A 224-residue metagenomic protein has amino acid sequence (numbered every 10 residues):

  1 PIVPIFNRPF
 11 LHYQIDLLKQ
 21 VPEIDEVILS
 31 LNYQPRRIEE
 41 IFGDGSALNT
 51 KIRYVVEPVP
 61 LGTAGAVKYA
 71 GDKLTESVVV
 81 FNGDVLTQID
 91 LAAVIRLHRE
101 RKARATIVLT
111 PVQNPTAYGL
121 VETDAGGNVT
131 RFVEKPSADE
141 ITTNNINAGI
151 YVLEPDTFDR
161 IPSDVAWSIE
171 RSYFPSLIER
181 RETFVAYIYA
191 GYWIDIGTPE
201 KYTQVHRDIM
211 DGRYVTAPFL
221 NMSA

Functional and structural regions predicted by a protein language model:
P1-I38: N-terminal glycine-rich phosphate-binding loop and ensuing alpha1 helix
I2, V121-T123, A186: A structural signal for short hydrophobic beta-strand segments in well-ordered beta-sheet cores
D16, K68, P175: Active-site phosphate/pyrophosphate- and oxyanion-stabilizing loops and adjacent acidic/basic residues in soluble
D25-V27, K51, R104, T183: Residues at the starts of beta-strands that form the adenosine-phosphate
I28-S30, N82, I107-L109, V152 (+1 more regions): Short beta-strand segments
I38-A125: Conserved beta-loop-beta/alpha segment of the NTase-like Rossmann-fold superfamily that binds/positions NTPs
V78-V79, L86, A92-R99, Q113-P115 (+1 more regions): Catalytic-core segments of class I nucleotidyltransferases/pyrophosphorylases that form NMP-activated intermediates
S223-A224: Structural signal for interior beta-strand "rungs" in well-ordered beta-sheet cores of soluble enzyme domains
